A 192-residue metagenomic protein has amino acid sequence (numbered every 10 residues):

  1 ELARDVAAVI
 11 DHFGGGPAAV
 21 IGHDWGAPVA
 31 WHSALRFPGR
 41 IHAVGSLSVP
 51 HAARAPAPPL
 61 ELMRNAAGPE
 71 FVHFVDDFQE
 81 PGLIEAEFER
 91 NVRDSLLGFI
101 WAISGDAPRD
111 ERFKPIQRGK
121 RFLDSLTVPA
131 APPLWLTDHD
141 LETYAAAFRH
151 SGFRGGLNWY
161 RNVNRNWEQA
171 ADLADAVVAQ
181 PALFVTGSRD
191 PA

Functional and structural regions predicted by a protein language model:
E1-I21, W25-A192: Flexible "cap/lid" subdomain of the alpha/beta-hydrolase fold that forms the substrate-access gate
